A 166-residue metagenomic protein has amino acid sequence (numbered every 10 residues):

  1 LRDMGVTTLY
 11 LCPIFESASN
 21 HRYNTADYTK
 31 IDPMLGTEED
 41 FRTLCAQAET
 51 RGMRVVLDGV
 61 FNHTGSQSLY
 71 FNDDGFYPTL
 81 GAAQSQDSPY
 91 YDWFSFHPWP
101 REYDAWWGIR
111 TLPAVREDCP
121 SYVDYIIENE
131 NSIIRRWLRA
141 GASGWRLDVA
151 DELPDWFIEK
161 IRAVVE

Functional and structural regions predicted by a protein language model:
D3-T7, I14-R136, A140, I161 (+1 more regions): Substrate-binding/active-site clefts of carbohydrate-active enzymes
Y10-P13, D148: Residue-level recognition of beta-strand->loop/alpha-helix junctions
P33-L35, A150-W156: Acidic-and-aromatic substrate-binding clefts and catalytic sites of carbohydrate-active enzymes
V56, G144-A150: Short catalytic-loop micro-motif centered on adjacent basic/acidic residues
